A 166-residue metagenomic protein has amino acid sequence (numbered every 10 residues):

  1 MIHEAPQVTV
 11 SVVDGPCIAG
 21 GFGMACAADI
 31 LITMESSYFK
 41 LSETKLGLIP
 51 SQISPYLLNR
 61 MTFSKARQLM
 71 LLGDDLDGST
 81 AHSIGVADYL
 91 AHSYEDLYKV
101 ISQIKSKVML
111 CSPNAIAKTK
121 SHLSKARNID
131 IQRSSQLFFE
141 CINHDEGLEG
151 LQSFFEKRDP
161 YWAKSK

Functional and structural regions predicted by a protein language model:
M1-L46, D75: Glycine-rich beta-to-alpha active-site loop
I32-S37, A87-R133, W162-K166: C-terminal long alpha-helix characteristic of the crotonase
P55-S64: Hydrophobic, secondary-structure "cap" segments at the distal end of domains
K65-D74: Short helix- or helix-capping micro-motifs that position conserved polar/aromatic residues at function-defining sites
L69-M70, H122-L123, L137-N143: Helix-loop "lid/cap" segments that line or gate small-molecule binding pockets
D74-T80: Acidic, divalent-metal-coordinating active-site segment for phosphoryl/phosphodiester hydrolysis, typified by short
G150-K166: Short, basic/aromatic-enriched C-terminal tail that caps enzymatic domains
